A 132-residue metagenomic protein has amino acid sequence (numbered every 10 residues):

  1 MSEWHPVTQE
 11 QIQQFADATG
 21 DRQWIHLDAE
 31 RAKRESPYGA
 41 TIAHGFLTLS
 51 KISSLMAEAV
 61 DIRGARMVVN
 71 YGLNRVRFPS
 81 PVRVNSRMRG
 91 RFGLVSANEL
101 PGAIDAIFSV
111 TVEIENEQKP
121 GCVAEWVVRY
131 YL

Functional and structural regions predicted by a protein language model:
M1-A43, V60: Catalytic strand-loop segment that frames the active site of acyl-thioester-processing enzymes
W4-P6, R77, V127-R129: Generic structural detector for well-ordered beta-strands
E30-A32, K51-I52, M67, V76 (+3 more regions): Glycine-rich loops and low-complexity Gly/Arg-rich segments that provide flexible linkers or classic glycine-based
S36-A40, L47-R91: Hydrophobic beta-strand-centered segment that forms part of the acyl-chain substrate-binding groove
P81-L132: HotDog/MaoC-like acyl-thioester-processing domains
